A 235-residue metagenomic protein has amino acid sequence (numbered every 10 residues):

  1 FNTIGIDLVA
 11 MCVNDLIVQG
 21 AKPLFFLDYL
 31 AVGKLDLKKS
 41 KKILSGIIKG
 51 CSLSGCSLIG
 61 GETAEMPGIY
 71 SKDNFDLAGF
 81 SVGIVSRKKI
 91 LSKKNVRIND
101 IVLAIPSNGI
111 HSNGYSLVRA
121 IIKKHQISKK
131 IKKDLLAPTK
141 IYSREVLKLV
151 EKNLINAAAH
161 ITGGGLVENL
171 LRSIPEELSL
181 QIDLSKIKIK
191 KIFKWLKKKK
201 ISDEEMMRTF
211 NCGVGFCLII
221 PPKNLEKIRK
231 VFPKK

Functional and structural regions predicted by a protein language model:
F1-I6: Active-site mouth loops of central-metabolism enzymes
D7-L8, C12, K22-Y115: Glycine-rich anion-binding loops of enzyme active sites
V13-N14, L147: Generic structural signal for well-ordered alpha-helical scaffold segments
G20-K22, L117, L154: Short loop/turn motifs at secondary-structure junctions
K39, I43-S54, Y70-F75, K124-L136 (+1 more regions): Glycine-/charge-enriched secondary-structure boundary and capping motifs
Y115-H125: Short, compositionally biased
